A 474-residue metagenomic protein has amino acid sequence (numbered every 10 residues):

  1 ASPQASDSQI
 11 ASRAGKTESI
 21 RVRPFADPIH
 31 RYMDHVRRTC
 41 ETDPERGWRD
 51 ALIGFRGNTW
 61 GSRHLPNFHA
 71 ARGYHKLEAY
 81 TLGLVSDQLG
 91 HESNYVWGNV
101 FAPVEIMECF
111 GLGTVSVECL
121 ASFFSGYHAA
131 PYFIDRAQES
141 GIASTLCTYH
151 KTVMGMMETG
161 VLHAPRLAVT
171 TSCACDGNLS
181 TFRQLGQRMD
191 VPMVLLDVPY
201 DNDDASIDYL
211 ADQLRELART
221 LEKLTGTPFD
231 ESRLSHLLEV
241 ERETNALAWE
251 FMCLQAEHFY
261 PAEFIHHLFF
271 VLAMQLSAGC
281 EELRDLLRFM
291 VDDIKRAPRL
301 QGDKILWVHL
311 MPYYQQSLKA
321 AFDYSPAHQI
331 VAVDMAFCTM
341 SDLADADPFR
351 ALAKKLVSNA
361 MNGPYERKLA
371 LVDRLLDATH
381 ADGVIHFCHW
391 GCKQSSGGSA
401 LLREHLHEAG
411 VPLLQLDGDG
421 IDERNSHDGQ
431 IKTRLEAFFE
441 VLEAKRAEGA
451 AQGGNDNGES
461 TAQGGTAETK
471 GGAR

Functional and structural regions predicted by a protein language model:
Q9, R13-N94, A211, R215 (+3 more regions): A charged, amphipathic alpha-helical module
R13-G15, I20-P28, Y32, A400-G449 (+2 more regions): Peripheral docking tails and interdomain loops at the edges of cofactor- or intermediate-handling domains
H75-L89, S93-T145, M154-V161: An N-terminal, globular interaction/scaffold subdomain
G98-F101, T170-A174, W307-P312, C388-W390: Structural motif
V100-F101, I106-R136, L306-L375: Redox- and metal-dependent alpha/beta enzyme cores, enriched for Fe-S-associated oxidoreductases and cofactor-handling
S140-E158, A360-R374: Glycine-rich, highly charged phosphate/nucleotide-binding loops
Y149-T220: Acidic/His-rich segments in extracytoplasmic proteins that coordinate ligands and/or metal ions
G363, R367-A409, L414: C-terminal hydrophobic structural anchor segments that stabilize assembly/packing rather than catalytic chemistry
